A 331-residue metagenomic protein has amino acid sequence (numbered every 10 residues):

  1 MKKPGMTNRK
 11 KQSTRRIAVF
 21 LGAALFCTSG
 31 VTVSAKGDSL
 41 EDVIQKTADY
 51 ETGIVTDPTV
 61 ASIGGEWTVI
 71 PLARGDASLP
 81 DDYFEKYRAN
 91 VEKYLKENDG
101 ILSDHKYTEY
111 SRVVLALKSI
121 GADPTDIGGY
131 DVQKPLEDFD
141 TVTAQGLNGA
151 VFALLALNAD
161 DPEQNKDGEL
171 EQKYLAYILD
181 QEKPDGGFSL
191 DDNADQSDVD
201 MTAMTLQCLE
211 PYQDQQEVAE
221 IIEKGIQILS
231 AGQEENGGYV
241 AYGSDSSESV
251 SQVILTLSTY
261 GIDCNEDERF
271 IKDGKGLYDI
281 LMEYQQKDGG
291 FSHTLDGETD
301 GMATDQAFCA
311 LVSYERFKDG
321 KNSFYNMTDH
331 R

Functional and structural regions predicted by a protein language model:
P4-V19: Bacterial N-terminal signal peptides that target proteins for export
F20-S29: Bacterial N-terminal signal peptides
T28-E41: Sec-dependent signal peptide cleavage junction
S39-P58, D82-L102, D126-Q145, G168-S189 (+3 more regions): Long, well-ordered core segments of solenoidal/helical folds
V55-P80, I101-T125, V142-E171, P184-I221 (+3 more regions): An alpha-helical repeat/solenoid feature that recognizes helix-turn-helix modules
G274-Y278, M282, A303-R331: Non-catalytic cell-wall polysaccharide-engagement segments
